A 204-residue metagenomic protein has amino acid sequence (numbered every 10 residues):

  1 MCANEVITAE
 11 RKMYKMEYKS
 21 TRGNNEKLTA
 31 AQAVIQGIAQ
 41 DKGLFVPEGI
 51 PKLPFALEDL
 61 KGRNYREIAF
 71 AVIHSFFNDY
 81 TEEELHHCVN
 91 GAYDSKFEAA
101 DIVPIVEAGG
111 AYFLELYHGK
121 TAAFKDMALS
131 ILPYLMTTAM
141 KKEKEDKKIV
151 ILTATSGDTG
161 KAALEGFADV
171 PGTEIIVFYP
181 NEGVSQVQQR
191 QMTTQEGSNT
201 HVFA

Functional and structural regions predicted by a protein language model:
C2-A3, R11-A204: PLP-dependent amino-acid enzyme catalytic core
